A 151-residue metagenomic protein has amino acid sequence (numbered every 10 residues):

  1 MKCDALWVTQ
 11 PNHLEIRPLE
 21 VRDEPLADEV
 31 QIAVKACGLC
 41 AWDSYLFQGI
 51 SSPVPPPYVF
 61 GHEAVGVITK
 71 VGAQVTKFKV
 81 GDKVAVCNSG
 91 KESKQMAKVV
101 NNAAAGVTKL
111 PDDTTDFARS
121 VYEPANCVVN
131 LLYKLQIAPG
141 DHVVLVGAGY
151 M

Functional and structural regions predicted by a protein language model:
C3-V8, V84: A short beta-strand micro-motif
A5, I32, H142-V143: Conserved hydrophobic helix-helix packing surfaces used for dimerization/oligomerization
Q10-N12, L26: Residue-level recognition of beta-strand termini and adjacent short loop/turns
H13-E20: Short glycine/threonine/proline-enriched tight-turn/helix- or strand-capping micro-motif at secondary-structure
R22-G38, I50-G90: Glycine-rich beta-strand-centered segment in the early N-terminal region that forms part of a ligand/cofactor-binding
C40, M151: Conserved Rossmann-like nucleotide-cofactor binding loop
W42-Q48: Cytochrome P450 core scaffold surrounding the K-helix E-X-X-R motif and the conserved "meander" helix-loop region
V84-V146: NAD(P)H dinucleotide-binding glycine-rich loop of Rossmann-like/cofactor-binding domains, especially the beta1-alpha1
